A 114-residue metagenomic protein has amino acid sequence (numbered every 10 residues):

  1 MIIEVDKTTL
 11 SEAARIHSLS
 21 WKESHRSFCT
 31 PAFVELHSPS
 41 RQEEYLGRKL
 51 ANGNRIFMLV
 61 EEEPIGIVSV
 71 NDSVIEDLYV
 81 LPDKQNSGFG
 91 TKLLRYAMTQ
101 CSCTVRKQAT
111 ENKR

Functional and structural regions predicted by a protein language model:
M1-R15: A short beta-loop-alpha structural element at the N-terminal edge of CoA-dependent acyl/N-acetyltransferase catalytic
S18-Y45: Conserved GNAT-fold acetyl-CoA-binding loop/helix
L19, R95, T99: Short, well-ordered alpha-helices that flank and scaffold nucleotide-derived cofactor binding pockets
P39-F57, V74: A short helix-loop-beta-strand connector motif used in the catalytic cores of GNAT acetyltransferases and, in some
M58, E62-Y79: Conserved beta-strand in the GNAT
D83-K84, G88-Y96: Conserved acetyl-CoA pyrophosphate-binding loop and the N-cap/start of the following alpha-helix in GNAT-like
Q100-K113: Conserved GNAT acetyl-CoA-binding A-motif
